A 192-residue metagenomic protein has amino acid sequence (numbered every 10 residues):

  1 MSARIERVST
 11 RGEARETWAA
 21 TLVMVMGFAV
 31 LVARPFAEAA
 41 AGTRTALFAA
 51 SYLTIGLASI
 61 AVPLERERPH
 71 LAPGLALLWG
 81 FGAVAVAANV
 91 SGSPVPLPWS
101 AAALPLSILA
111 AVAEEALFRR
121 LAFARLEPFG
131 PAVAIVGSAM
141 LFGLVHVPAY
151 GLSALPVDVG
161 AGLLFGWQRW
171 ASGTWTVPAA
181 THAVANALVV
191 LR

Functional and structural regions predicted by a protein language model:
M1-A76, A187-R192: N-terminal, membrane-interfacial amphipathic/helix-forming hydrophobic leader that caps and precedes the first
W18-A29, A76-W79, P131-A139, A154-V159: Short hydrophobic alpha-helical membrane-embedded segments
A20, P35, A85-V86, V136: Exposed boundary/loop context
F36-F48, S59-A116, F123-A124, P128: Juxtamembrane helix-loop-helix connectors linking adjacent transmembrane helices in multi-pass membrane enzymes
A88-N89, S93-R192: Transmembrane helix-loop-helix hairpins at the membrane interface of multi-pass integral membrane proteins
